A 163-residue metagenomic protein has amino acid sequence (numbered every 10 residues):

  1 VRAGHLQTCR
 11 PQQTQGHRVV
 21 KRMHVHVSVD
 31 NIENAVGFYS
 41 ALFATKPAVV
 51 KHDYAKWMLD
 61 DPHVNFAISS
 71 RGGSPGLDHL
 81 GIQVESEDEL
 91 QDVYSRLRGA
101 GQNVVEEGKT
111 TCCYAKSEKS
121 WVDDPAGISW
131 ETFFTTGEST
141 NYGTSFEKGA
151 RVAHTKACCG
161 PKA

Functional and structural regions predicted by a protein language model:
V1-A3: Acidic, Ala/Val/Gly-enriched low-complexity intrinsically disordered segments
C9, Q13-E33, H63, L77-L80 (+1 more regions): N-terminal beta-strand motif that seeds the catalytic metal site of vicinal oxygen chelate
V20-K21, H26-N65: Core segments of cupin and vicinal oxygen chelate
I32-E33, G81-S129, G137-T140: Vicinal oxygen chelate
K46, N65-I68, N103-G108: A short linear hydrophobic-aromatic micro-motif
K51-Y54, S74-G76, C113-E118: Short acidic/glycine-enriched loop/turn segments that link adjacent beta-strands
